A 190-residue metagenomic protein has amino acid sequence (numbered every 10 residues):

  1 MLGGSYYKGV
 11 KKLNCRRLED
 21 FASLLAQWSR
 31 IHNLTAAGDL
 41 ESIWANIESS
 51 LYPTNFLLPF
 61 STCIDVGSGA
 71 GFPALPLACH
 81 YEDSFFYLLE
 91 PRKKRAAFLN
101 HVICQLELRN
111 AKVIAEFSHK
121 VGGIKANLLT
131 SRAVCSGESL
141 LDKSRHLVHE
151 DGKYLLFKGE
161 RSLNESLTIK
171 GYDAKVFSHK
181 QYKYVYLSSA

Functional and structural regions predicted by a protein language model:
L2-F60, I64, K94-R109: Class I SAM-dependent transferase core
V66-S68: Conserved beta-strand/loop positions that form the S-adenosyl-L-methionine
A74, S84-Y87, P91-A190: S-adenosylmethionine
L77: Aromatic pocket-lining residues of Rossmann-like dinucleotide-binding sites
H80: Walker A/P-loop NTP-binding motif
